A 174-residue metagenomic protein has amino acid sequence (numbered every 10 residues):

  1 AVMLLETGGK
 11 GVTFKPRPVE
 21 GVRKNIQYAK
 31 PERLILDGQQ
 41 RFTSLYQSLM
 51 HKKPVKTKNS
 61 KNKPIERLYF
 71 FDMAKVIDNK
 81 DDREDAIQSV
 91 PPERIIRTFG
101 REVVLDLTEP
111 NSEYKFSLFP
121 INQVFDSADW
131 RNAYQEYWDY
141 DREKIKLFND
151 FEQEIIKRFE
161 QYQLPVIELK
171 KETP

Functional and structural regions predicted by a protein language model:
A1-P174: Basic- and aromatic-enriched surface patches that contact anionic nucleotides/nucleic acids
